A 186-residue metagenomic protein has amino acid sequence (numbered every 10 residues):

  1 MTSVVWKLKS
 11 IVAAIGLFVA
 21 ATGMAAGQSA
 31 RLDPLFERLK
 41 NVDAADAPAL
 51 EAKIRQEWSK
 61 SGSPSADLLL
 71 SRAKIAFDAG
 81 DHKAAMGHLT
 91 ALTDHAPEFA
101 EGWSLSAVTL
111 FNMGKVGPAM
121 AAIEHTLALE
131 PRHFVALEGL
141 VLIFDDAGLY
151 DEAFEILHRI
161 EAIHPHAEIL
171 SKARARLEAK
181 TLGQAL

Functional and structural regions predicted by a protein language model:
E57, A91-L92, H125-T126, R159-I160: Canonical positions in the second alpha-helix
